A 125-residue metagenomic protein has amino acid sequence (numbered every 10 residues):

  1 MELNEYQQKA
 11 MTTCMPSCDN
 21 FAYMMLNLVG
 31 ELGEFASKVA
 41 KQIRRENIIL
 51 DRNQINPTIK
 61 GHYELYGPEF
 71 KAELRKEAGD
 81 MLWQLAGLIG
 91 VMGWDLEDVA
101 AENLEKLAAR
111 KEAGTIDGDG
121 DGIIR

Functional and structural regions predicted by a protein language model:
M1-R125: Flexible "arm" and connector segments at domain edges
